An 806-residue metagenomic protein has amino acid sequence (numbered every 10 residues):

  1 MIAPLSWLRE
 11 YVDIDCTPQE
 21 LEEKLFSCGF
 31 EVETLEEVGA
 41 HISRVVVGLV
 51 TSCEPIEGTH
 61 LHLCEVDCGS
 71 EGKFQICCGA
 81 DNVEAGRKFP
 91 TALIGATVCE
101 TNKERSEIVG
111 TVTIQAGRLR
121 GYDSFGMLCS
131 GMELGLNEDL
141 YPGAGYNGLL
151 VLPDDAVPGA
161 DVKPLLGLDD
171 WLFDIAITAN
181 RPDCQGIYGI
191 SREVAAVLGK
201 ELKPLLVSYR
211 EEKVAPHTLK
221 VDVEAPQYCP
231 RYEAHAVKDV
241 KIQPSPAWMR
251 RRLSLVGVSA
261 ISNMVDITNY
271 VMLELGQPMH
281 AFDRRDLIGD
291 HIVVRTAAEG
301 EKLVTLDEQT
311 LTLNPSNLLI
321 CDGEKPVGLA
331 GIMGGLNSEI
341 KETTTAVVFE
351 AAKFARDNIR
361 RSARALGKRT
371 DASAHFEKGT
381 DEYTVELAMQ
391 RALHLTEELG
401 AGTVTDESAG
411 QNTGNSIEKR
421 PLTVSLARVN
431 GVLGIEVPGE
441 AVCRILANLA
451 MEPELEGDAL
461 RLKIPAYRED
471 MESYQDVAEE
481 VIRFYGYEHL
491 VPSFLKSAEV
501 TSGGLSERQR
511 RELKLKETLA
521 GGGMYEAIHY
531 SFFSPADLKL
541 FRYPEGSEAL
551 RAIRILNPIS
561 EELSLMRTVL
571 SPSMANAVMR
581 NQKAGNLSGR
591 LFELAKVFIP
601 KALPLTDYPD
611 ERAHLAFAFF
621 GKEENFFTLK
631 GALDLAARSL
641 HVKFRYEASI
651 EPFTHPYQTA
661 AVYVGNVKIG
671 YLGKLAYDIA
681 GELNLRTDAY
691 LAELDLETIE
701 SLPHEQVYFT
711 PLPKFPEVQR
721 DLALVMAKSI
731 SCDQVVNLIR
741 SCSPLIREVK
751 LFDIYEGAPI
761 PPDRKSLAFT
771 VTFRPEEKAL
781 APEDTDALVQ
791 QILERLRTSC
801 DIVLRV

Functional and structural regions predicted by a protein language model:
M1-S208, V348, D371, H375 (+3 more regions): Phosphate-backbone binding interfaces of nucleic-acid-interacting proteins
I2, E20-E23, S27, N448-L455 (+5 more regions): A carboxyl-terminal module marker
I2-L8, D169-T178, P230-K238, D371-G379 (+8 more regions): Short, hydrophobic beta-strand segments
L5, E23, C53-E57, L198 (+2 more regions): Glycine/proline-enriched, intrinsically flexible loops and inter-domain linkers
E33, V47-C77, P158, T268-N337: Conserved mixed alpha/beta core segments that line enzyme active sites in large multi-domain catalysts
R120-C129, E133-G135, A144-L149, K163 (+6 more regions): Mobile "lid/hinge" segments at catalytic clefts and subdomain interfaces of large enzymes
G189, L422-L587, R720, T772-E776 (+1 more regions): Extended, well-folded interaction surfaces typified by the phenylalanyl-tRNA synthetase beta subunit core
L198-V223, G400-V429: Terminal amphipathic helices with adjacent charged low-complexity linkers/tails
